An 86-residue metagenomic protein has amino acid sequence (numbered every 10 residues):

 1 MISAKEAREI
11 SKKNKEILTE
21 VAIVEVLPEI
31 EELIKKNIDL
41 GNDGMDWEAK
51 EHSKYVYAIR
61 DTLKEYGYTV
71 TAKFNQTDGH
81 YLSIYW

Functional and structural regions predicted by a protein language model:
M1-E51: An N-terminal amphipathic alpha-helical segment
N37-F74: Acidic, low-complexity, intrinsically disordered interaction modules
T69-W86: C-terminal edge-of-domain segments
